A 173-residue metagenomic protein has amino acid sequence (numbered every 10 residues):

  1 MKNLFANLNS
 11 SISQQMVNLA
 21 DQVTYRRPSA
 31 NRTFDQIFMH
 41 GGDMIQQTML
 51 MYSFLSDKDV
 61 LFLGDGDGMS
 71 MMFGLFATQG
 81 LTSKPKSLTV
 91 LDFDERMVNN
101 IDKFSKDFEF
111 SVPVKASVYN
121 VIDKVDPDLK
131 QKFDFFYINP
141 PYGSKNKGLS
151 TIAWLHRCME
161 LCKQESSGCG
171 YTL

Functional and structural regions predicted by a protein language model:
M1-F62, G66-S83, L91: S-adenosyl-L-methionine
H40, D67-S70, E95-R96, I122 (+1 more regions): Short acidic, S/G/P-rich loop/turn micro-motifs used as interaction or catalytic elements
L55, D128-Q131, E165: Glycine-rich phosphate-binding loop signature in dinucleotide/nucleotide-binding domains
G68-F76, N99-K103, P127-L129, K147-T151: A short acidic (Asp/Glu
F93-Q131, F135: S-adenosyl-L-methionine
S144-C158: A short, conserved alpha-helix within the catalytic core of class I
R157-E165: Conserved helix-to-beta-strand junction in the class I
Q164-L173: Conserved beta-strand signature within the Rossmann-like core of class I S-adenosyl-L-methionine
